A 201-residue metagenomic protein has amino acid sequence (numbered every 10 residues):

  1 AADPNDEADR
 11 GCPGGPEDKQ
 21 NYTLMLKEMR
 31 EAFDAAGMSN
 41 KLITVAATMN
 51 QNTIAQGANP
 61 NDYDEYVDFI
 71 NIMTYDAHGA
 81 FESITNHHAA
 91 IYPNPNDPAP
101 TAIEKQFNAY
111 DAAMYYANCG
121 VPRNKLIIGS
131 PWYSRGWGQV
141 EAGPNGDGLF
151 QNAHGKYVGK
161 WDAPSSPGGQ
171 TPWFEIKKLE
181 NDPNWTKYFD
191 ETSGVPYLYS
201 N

Functional and structural regions predicted by a protein language model:
A1-K105, V195-S200: Chitinase-like catalytic core of GlcNAc-active glycosidases
M29, F33, A113-Y116, G120 (+1 more regions): Hydrophobic, Leu/Ile/Phe/Ala-enriched alpha-helical segments that form helix-helix packing faces
D34, Y75, V121, P131-Y133: Residue-level marker of positions within ordered structural domains that often coincide with functionally constrained
M38-L42, R123-S130: Surface-exposed patches in mature extracellular/periplasmic domains of secreted proteins
D64, F69-N71, K125-S134: Hydrophobic, aliphatic-enriched repeat segments that assemble into extended interaction scaffolds in large eukaryotic
H78-F81, N86-D97, S130-N201: Glycan-binding loop/region signatures in secreted carbohydrate-active enzymes
E104-L126: Catalytic-core region of carbohydrate-active enzymes that cleave or remodel glycosidic bonds
